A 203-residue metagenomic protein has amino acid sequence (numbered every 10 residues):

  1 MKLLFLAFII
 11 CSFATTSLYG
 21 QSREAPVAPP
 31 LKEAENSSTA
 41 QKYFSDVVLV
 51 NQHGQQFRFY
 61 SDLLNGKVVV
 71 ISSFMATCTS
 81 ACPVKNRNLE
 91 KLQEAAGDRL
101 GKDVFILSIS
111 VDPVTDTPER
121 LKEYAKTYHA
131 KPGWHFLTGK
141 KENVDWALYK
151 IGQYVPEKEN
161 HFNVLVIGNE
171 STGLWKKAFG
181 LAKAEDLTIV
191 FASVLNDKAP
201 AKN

Functional and structural regions predicted by a protein language model:
M1-V50, D197, A201-N203: N-terminal targeting signals for export/organelle localization
V48-Q52, I167-G168: Hydrophobic beta-strand positions
F59-P83, L89: Short active-site neighborhood of thiol/selenol oxidoreductases, capturing the structured segment around
G66-V68, V84-S108: Conserved helix-turn-beta segment immediately C-terminal to the redox Cys motif in thioredoxin-like folds
E94-G101, K126-A130, Y149-Q153, A192 (+1 more regions): Sec-exported extracytoplasmic/periplasmic mature domains
D103-D116, P132-V144: Thiol-based oxidoreductase modules, predominantly thioredoxin-like and allied folds used for disulfide exchange
K122-F162: Short, internal strand/loop/helix patches that form the active-site neighborhood or redox-interaction surface
N160-N203: Thiol-/selenol-based redox modules, centered on thioredoxin-like and closely related oxidoreductase domains
